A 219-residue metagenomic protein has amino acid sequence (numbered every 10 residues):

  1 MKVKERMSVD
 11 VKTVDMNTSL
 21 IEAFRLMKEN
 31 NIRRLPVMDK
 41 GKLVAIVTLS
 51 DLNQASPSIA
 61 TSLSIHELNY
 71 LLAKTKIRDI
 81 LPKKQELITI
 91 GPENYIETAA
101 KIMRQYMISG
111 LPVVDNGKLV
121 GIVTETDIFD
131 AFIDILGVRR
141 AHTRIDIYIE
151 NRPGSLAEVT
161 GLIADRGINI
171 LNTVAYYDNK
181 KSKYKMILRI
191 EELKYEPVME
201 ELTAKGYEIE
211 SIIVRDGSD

Functional and structural regions predicted by a protein language model:
M1-D10, L49-L87, I96-R104, T124-K180 (+1 more regions): Tandem CBS (Bateman) regulatory domains
M1-K40, V44-L52: Basic, Lys/Arg-rich alpha-helical nucleic-acid-recognition elements, primarily the DNA-binding modules of transcription
V14-D15, T89-G91: Short acidic-hydrophobic, aromatic-tinged amphipathic segments that line or gate anion-handling sites
M27, L35-D51, M103-Y106, L111-T126: A glycine-centered beta-loop-beta connector
L43, Y177-K183, I213-D219: Short proline/glycine- and acidic-rich turn/helix-capping motifs at secondary-structure junctions
Y184-E192: Short basic, glycine-rich beta-strand/loop surfaces that mediate nucleic-acid
